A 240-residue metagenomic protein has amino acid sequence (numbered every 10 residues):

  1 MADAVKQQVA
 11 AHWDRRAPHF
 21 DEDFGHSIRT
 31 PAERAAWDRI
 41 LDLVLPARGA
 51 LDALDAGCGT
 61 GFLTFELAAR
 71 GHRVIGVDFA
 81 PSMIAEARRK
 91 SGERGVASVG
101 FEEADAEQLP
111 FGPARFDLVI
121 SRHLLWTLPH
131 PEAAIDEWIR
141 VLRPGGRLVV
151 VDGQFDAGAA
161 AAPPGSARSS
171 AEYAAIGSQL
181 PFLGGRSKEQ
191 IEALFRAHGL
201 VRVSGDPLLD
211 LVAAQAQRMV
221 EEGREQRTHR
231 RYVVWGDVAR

Functional and structural regions predicted by a protein language model:
M1-G49, F62-E66, A174, L209-L211 (+1 more regions): Conserved class I S-adenosyl-L-methionine
Q7-Q8, F24, V151-Q217: C-terminal alpha-helical "lid/dimerization" subdomain adjacent to the S-adenosyl-L-methionine
A50-D52, A114: Nucleotide donor/acceptor-binding cores
D52-A56, T60-Q108: Class I SAM-dependent methyltransferase SAM/SAH-binding core
I120: A conserved beta-strand element that flanks and buttresses the S-adenosyl-L-methionine
H123-L124: Short catalytic micro-motifs in class I SAM-dependent methyltransferases
E132-P144: A short glycine-rich, Lys/Arg-flanked "PGG" loop and its adjoining helix->strand segment in the class I
Q217-R240: Core SAM-dependent methyltransferase catalytic element
